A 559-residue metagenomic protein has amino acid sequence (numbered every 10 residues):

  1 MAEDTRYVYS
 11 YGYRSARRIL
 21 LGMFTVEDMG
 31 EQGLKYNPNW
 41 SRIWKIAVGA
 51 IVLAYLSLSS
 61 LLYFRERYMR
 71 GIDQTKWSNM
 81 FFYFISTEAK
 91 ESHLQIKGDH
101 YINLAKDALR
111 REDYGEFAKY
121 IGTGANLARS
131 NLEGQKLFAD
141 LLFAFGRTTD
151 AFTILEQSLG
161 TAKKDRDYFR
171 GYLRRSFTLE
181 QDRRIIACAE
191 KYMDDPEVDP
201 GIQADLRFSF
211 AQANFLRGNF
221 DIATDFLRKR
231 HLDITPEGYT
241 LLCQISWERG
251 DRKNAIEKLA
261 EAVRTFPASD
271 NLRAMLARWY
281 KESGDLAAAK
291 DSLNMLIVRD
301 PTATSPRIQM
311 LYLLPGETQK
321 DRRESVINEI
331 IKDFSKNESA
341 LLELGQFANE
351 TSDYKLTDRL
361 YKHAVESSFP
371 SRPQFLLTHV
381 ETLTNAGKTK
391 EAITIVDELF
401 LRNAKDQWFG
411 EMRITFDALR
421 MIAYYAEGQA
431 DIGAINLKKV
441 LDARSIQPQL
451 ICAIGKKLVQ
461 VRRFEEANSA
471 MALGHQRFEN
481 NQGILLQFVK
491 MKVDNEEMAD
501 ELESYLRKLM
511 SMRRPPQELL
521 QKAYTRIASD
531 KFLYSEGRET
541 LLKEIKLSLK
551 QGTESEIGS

Functional and structural regions predicted by a protein language model:
A2-L94, D199-G201, Q212, L216-D225 (+1 more regions): Long, contiguous interaction/recruitment modules in multidomain scaffold/adaptor proteins
E66-Y68, Q95-S559: Alpha-solenoid helical repeat scaffolds
